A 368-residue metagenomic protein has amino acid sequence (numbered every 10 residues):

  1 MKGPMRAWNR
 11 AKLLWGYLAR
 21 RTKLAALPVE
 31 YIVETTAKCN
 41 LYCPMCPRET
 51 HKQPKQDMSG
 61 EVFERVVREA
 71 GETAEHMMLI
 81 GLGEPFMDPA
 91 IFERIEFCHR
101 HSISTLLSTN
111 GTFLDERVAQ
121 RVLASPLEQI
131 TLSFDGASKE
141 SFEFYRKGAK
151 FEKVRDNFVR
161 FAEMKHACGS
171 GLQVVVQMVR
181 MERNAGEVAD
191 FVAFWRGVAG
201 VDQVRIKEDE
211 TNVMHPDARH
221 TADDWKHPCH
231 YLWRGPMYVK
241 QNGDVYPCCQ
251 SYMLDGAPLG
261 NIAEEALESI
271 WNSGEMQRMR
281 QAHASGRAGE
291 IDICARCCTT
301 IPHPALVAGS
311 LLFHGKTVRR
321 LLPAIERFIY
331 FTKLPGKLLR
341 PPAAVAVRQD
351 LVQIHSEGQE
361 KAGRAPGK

Functional and structural regions predicted by a protein language model:
K2-Q129, E140, F144, G148-D156 (+5 more regions): Conserved alpha-helical substructure of the radical SAM core
Y31, T35, C39-N40, S59 (+9 more regions): Generic structural signal for small/hydrophobic residues in well-ordered secondary structure, especially within
C39, C43-C46, C229, C248-C249 (+1 more regions): Short cysteine clusters
E72-I80, H99-S108, A124-G136, E152-R219 (+1 more regions): Conserved C-terminal portion of the radical SAM core fold that forms the substrate/S-adenosylmethionine-binding
D88, L114-E116, A185-V188, Y246 (+1 more regions): Short, well-ordered alpha-helical microsegments
E163-Q173, A193-D223, D244-P304: C-terminal accessory region of radical SAM enzymes
W225-Y231: A recurrent flexible, glycine/aromatic-enriched loop bordering the glycosyltransferase active site that acts as
K240, D244, W271, Q277-K368: Auxiliary Fe-S-binding modules of radical SAM enzymes
